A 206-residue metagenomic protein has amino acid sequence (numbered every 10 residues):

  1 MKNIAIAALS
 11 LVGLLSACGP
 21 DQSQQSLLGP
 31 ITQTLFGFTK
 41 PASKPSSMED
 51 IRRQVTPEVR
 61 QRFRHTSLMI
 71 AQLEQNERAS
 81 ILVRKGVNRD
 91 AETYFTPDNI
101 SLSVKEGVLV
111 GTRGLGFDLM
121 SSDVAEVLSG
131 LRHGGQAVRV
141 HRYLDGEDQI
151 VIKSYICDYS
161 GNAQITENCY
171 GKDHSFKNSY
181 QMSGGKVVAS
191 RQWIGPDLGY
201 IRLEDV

Functional and structural regions predicted by a protein language model:
M1-I6: Bacterial N-terminal signal peptides that target proteins for export
A8-L11: Hydrophobic helical h-region of N-terminal Sec-dependent signal peptides in bacterial secretory/periplasmic proteins
L15-A17: C-terminal motif of bacterial Sec signal peptides marking the signal peptidase cleavage site
G19-S103, V110-T112, G116-V206: Acidic, serine/threonine-rich low-complexity disordered tracts
